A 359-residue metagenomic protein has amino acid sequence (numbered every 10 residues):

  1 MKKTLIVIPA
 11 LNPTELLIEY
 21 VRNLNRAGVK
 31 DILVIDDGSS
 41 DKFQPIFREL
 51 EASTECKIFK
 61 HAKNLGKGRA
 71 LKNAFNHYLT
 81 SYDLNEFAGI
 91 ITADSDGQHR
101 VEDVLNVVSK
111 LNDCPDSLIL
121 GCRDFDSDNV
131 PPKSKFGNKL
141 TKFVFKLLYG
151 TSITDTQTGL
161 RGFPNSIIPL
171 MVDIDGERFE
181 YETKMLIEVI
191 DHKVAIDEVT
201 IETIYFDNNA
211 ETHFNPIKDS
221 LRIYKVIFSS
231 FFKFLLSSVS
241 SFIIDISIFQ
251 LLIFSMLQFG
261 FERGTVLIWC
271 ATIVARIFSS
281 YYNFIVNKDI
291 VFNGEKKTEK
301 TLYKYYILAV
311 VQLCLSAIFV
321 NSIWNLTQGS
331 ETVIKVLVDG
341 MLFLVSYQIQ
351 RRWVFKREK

Functional and structural regions predicted by a protein language model:
K3-L5, D31, K184: Cell-envelope/extracellular polymer assembly enzymes that use nucleotide-activated donors
N12, D37-S39, L65, A74: Conserved short acidic donor-positioning loop in nucleotide-sugar-dependent glycosyltransferases
N12-R26: Short, well-formed alpha-helical segments that are part of the catalytic scaffolds of diverse glycosyltransferases
E15-E19, D41-L50, E102: Acidic helix N-cap motif at the loop->helix transition within catalytic regions of sugar-transfer enzymes
N23, I174-L257, A275-S280, I285-L313 (+3 more regions): Hydrophobic helical membrane-anchoring modules
D36-P45, G97: A conserved acidic beta->alpha catalytic loop
F47-N85, G89: Conserved donor nucleotide-binding strand/loop of the catalytic core
K63-L65, R69-Y78, V101-F179, F206-F214 (+1 more regions): Acceptor/aglycone-binding surface of glycosyltransferases and processive sugar-polymer synthases
